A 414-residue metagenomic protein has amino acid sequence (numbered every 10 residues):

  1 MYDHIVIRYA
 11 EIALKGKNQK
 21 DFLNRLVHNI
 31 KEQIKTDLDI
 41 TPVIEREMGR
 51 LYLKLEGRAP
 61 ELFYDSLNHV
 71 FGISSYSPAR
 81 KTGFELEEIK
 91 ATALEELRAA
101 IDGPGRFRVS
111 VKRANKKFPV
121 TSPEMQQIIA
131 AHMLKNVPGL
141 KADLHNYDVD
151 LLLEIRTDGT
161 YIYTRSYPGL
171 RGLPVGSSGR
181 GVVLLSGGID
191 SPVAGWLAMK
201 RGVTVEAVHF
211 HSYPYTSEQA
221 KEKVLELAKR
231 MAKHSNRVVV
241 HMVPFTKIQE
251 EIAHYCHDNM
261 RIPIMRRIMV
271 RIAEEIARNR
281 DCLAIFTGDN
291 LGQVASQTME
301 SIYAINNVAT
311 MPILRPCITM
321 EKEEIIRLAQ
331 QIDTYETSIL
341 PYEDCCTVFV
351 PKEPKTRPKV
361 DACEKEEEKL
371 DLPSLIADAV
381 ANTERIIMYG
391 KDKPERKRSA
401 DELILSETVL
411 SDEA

Functional and structural regions predicted by a protein language model:
M1-V182, P192-V238, K355-V360, K365-L370 (+1 more regions): RNA-binding accessory domains that recognize and position tRNA/RNA substrates
H4, R237, C282, T310 (+1 more regions): Active-site lining segments that contact anionic ligands and/or coordinate catalytic metals
A10, R165, V208-F210, V243-T246 (+4 more regions): Generic beta-strand/beta-sheet core signal
I128, H132-M133, G139, L170-S178 (+4 more regions): Active-site adenylate/phosphate-handling loop in enzymes that bind or generate adenylated species
D143, H241-V243, L314: General small-molecule cofactor/ligand-binding pocket signal
G188: Conserved G/P- and acidic residue-centered "switch" motifs that form tight phosphate/ATP-binding loops in soluble
A228-Y255, D344-C345: A conserved beta-strand->alpha-helix junction
V294-A295, E300-A414: Short hairpin/turn module used for nucleic-acid contact or packing/dimerization
